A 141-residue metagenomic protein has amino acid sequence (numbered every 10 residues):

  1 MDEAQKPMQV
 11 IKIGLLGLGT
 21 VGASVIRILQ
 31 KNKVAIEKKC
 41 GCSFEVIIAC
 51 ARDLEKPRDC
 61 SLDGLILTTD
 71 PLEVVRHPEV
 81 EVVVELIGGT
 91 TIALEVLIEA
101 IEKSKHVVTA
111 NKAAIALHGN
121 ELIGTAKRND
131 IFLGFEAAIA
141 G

Functional and structural regions predicted by a protein language model:
M1-D2, A116: Short intrinsically disordered, low-complexity coil segments enriched in acidic
D2-K103: N-terminal glycine-/serine-/threonine-rich beta1-alpha1-beta2 phosphate-ribose binding loop of Rossmann-like
V10, G22, F135, A140-G141: A broadly tuned preference for mixed-charge, low-complexity surface segments
G17, A110-N111: A secondary-structure boundary/capping signal
L94-E99, K112-A140: Rossmann-fold NAD(P)-binding glycine/threonine-rich loop
H106-V108: A short hydrophobic/small-residue beta-strand
